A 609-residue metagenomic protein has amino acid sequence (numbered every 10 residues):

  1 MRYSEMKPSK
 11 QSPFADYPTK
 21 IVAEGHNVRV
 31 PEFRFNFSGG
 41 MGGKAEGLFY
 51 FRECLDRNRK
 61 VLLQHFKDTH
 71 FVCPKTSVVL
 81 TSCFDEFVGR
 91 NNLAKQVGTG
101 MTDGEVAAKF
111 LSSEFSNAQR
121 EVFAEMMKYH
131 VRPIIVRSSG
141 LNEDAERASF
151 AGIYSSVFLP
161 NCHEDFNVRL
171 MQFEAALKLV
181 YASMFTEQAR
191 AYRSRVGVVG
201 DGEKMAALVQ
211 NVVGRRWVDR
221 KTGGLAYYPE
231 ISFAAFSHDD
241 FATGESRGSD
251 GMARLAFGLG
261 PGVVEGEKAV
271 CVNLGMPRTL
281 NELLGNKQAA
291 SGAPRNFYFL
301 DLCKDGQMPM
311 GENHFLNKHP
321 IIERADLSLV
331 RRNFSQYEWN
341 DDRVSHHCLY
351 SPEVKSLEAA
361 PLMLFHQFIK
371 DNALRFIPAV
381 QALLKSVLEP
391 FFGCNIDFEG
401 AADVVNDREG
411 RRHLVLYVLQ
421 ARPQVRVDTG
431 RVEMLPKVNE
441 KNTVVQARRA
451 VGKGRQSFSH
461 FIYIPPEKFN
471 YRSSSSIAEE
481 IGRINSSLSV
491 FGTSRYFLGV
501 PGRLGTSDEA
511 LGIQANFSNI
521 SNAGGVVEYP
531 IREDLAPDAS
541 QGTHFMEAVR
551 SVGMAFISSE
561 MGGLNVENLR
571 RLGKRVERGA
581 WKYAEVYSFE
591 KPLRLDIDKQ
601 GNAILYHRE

Functional and structural regions predicted by a protein language model:
R2-I21: An acidic intrinsically disordered interaction segment
A15-L63, E114-I531, S551, G579 (+1 more regions): Conserved mixed alpha/beta core segments that line enzyme active sites in large multi-domain catalysts
V28-E114: A conserved helix-loop-beta module that forms one wall/lid of the active-site cleft in ATP-utilizing catalytic domains
A94-M101, E399, F545-S551: A polyampholytic, Gly/Pro-enriched intrinsically disordered region
P530-E577: Polybasic, proline/glycine-rich intrinsically disordered low-complexity segments
